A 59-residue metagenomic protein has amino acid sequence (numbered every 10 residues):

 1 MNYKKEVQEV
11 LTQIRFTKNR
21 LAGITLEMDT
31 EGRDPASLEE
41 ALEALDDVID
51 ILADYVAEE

Functional and structural regions predicted by a protein language model:
M1-D34, L38-L42, I51-A57: N-terminal acidic leader/helix
